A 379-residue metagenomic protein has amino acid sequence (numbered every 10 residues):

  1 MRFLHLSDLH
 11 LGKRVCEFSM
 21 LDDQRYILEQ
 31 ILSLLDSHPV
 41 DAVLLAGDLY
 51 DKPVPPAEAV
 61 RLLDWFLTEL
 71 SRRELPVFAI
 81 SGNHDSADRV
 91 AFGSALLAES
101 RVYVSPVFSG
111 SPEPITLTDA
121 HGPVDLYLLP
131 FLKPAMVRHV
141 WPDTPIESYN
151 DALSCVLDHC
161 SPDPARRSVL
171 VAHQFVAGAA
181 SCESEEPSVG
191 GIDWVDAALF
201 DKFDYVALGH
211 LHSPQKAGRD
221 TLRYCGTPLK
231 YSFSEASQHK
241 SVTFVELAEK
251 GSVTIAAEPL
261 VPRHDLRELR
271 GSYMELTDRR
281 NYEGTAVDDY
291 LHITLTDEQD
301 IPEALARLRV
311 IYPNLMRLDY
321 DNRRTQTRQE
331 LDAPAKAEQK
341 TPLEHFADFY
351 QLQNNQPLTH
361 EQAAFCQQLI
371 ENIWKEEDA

Functional and structural regions predicted by a protein language model:
M1-T68, R72, E361-N372, E376: N-terminal active-site segment of His-dependent metallophosphoesterases
D8, L28, V43, D48 (+8 more regions): Divalent metal-coordination and catalytic microenvironments
S37, A42, L247-A379: Accessory, non-catalytic peripheral segments of nucleic-acid enzymes
P55, H84-K216: His/Asp/Glu-rich metal-coordinating catalytic cores of metallo-dependent phosphodiesterases/hydrolases acting on
R72-V77, R166: A short helix->loop->beta-strand "cap" motif at the edges of active sites that frequently abuts
L75-I80, V102-Y103: Hydrophobic or amphipathic alpha-helical targeting/insertion segments
P112-V124, L129, L222-V287: Binuclear metal-dependent phosphoesterase catalytic core
L199-H239: Acidic, glycine-rich loop-and-beta core segments that form the ion-binding/anion-interacting portion of active sites
